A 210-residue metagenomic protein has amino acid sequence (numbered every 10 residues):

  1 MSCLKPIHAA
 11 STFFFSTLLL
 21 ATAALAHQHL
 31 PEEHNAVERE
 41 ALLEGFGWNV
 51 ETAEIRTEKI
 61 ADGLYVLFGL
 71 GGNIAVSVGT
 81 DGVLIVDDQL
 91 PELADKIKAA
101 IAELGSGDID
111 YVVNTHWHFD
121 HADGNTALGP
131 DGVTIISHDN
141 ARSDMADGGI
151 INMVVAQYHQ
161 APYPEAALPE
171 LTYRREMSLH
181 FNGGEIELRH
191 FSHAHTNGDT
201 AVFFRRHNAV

Functional and structural regions predicted by a protein language model:
M1-H8: N-terminal secretory signal peptides that target proteins for export/translocation
A10-T22: Bacterial N-terminal signal peptides
L25-D81: Zn-dependent metallo-beta-lactamase
R56-A102, T200-V210: Conserved beta-strand hairpin/beta-sheet module of binuclear metal-dependent hydrolase folds, prominently
T57, T80-L84, E92-I136: Active-site metal-binding motif and surrounding structural segment of the metallo-beta-lactamase
K59, R142-F191, N197, R205-H207: Metallo-beta-lactamase
I74, A94-K98, N125, R142 (+1 more regions): Extracytoplasmic/secreted envelope proteins and their assembly/folding machinery, especially bacterial periplasmic
L93, W117-D123, R142-A146, T196-D199: Active-site environment of divalent metal-dependent phosphoester hydrolases
